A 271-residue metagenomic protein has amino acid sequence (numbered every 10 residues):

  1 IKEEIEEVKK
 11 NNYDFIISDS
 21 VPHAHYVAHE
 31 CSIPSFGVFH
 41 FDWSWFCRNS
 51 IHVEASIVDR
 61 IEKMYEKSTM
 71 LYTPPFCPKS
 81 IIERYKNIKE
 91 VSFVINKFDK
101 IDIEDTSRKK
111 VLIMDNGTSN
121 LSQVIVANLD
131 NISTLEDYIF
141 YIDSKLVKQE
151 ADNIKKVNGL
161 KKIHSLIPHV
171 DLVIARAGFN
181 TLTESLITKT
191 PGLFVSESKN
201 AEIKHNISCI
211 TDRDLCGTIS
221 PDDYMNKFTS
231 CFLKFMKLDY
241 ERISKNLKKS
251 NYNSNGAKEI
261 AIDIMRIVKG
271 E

Functional and structural regions predicted by a protein language model:
I1-M64, P75-K79: Active-site and donor-binding regions of nucleotide-sugar-utilizing enzymes
N12-F15, M70, K110, L172: Structural motif
I16-S20, G37, K162-H205: A donor-sugar binding/catalytic signature common to diverse glycosyltransferases and related nucleotide-sugar
H25-E30, Y65, K79-N87, I103-E104 (+2 more regions): Short loop/helix-cap segments at secondary-structure boundaries that form the rim of catalytic
C47-K110, M114-N120: A nucleotide-sugar donor-handling region in carbohydrate enzymes
V94-L172: Donor-nucleotide binding loops and adjacent catalytic segments primarily of GT-B fold Leloir glycosyltransferases
N200-C231: Change "using UDP/GDP/dTDP sugars" to "using nucleotide sugars
D222-S250, I267-E271: Conserved donor-nucleotide binding/catalytic region of nucleotide-linked donor-dependent transferases
